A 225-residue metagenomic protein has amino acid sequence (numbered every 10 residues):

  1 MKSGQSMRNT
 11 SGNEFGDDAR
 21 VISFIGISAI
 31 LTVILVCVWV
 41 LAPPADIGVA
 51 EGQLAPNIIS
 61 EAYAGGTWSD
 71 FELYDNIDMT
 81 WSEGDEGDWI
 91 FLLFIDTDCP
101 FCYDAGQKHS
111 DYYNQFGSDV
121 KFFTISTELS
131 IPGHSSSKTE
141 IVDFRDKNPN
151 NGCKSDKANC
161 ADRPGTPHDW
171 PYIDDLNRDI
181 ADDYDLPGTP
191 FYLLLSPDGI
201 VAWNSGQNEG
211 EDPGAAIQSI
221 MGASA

Functional and structural regions predicted by a protein language model:
M1-F71, A225: N-terminal targeting signals for export/organelle localization
N57, F91, F191: Conserved beta-strand and immediately adjacent loop positions that scaffold enzyme active sites
I59-I90, N114: A short beta-strand-turn-helix
Y74-N76, C99, G199: PAS/PAS-like sensory domain loop/N-cap motif
G87, P164-D169, D174-M221: Thiol/disulfide oxidoreductase modules built on the thioredoxin-like
G87-I90, I95-D98, L129, G188: Short pre-active-site segment immediately N-terminal to redox-active cysteine/selenocysteine motifs in thiol-based
C99-Y103, Y192: The canonical Cys-X-X-Cys-His
Y103-R163, L176-D183: Structural microenvironment flanking redox-active thiols in thiol-disulfide oxidoreductases
